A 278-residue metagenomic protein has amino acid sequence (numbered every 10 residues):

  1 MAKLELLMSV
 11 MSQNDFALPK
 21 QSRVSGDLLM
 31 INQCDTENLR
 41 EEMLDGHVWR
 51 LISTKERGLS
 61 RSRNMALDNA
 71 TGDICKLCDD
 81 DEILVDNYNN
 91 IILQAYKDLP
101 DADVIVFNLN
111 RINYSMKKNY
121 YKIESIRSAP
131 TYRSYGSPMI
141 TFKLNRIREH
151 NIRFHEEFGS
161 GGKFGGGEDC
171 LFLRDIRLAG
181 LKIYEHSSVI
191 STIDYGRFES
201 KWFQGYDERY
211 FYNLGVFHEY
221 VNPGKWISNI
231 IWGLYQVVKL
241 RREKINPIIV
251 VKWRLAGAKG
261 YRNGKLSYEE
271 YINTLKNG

Functional and structural regions predicted by a protein language model:
M1-L29, R40: N-proximal low-complexity "stem/linker" segments adjacent to membrane-targeting elements
T54-A70: Glycine-rich, basic loop-to-helix element that forms the pyrophosphate-binding segment of sugar-nucleotide handling
C75: Short aromatic/hydrophobic "clamp" motif used to bind/position activated sugar donors
D79-I83: The conserved acidic donor/metal-binding loop of glycosyltransferases
N87-Y120: Conserved donor NDP-sugar-binding/catalytic core segment of glycosyltransferases
F154-E156, G180-D194, Y206-Y210: Catalytic beta-strand/loop signature of glycosyltransferases that borders the donor
G159-L171: Acidic donor-binding loop at a coil-to-helix junction in glycosyltransferase catalytic cores that engages
G205-N213, G224-G278: Non-catalytic, C-terminal membrane-associated alpha-helical segments of glycosyltransferases
